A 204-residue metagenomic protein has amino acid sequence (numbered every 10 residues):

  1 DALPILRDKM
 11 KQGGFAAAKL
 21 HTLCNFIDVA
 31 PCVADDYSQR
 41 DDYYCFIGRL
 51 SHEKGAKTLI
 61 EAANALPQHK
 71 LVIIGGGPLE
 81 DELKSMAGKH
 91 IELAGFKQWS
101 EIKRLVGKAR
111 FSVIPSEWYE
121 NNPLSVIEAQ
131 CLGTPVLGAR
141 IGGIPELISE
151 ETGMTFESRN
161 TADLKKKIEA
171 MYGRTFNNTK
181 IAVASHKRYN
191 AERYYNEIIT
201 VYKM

Functional and structural regions predicted by a protein language model:
D1-C32, L93: Donor nucleotide-sugar binding/catalytic pocket of nucleotide-sugar-dependent glycosyltransferases
D36-K54, L59-N64, V72: Conserved donor-binding/catalytic core segment of Leloir-type glycosyltransferases
D81-K103: Nucleotide-activated donor-binding/catalytic signature segment of Leloir-type glycosyltransferases, i.e., the conserved
K103, N121, V126-C131, P145-E146: Short alpha-helical segment that forms part of, or immediately flanks, the ligand-binding pocket in carbohydrate-active
V126-I127, I141-T155: Short acidic/histidine- and often glycine-rich active-site loop of Leloir-type glycosyltransferases that engages
P135-G138: Short hydrophobic beta-strand element within catalytic cores of glycosyltransferases and related nucleotide-activated
E150, M154-T161, I168-T175: Conserved acidic donor-binding segment of nucleotide-sugar-dependent glycosyltransferases
T175-K203: A charged, aromatic-enriched C-terminal amphipathic alpha-helix characteristic of glycosyltransferases across folds
